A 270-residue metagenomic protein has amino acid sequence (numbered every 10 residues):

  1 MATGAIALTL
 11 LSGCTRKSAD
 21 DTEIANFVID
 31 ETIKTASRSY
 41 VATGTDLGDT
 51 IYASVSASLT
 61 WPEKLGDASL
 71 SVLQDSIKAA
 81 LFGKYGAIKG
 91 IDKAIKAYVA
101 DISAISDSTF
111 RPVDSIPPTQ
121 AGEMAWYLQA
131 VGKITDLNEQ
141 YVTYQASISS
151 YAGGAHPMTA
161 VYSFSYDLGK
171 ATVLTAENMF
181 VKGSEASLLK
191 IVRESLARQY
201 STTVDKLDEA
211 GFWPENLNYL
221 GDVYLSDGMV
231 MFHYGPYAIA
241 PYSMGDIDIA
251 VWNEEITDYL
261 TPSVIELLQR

Functional and structural regions predicted by a protein language model:
M1-S12: Sec-dependent bacterial lipoprotein signal peptides
C14-R270: Compositionally biased intrinsically disordered regions enriched in Thr/Gly
